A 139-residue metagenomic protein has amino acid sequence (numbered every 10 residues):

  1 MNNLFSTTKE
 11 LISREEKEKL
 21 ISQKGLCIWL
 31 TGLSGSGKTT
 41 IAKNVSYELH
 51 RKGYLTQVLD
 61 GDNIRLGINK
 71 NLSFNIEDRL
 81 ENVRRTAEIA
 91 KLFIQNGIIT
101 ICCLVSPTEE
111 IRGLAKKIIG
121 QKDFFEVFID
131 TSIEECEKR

Functional and structural regions predicted by a protein language model:
M1-C103, P107-F125, D130-E135: Glycine-rich phosphate-binding loop of ATP-dependent small-molecule kinases
E137-R139: GTPase G-domain guanine-specificity segment
